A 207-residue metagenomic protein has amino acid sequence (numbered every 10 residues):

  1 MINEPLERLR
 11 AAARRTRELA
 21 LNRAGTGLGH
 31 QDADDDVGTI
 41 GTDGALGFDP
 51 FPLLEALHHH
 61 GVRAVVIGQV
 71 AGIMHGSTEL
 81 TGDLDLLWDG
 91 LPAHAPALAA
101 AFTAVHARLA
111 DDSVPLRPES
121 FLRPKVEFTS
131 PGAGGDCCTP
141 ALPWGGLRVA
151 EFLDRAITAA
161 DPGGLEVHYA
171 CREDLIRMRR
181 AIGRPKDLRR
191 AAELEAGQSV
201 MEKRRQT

Functional and structural regions predicted by a protein language model:
M1-T207: Compositionally biased terminal segments of proteins
